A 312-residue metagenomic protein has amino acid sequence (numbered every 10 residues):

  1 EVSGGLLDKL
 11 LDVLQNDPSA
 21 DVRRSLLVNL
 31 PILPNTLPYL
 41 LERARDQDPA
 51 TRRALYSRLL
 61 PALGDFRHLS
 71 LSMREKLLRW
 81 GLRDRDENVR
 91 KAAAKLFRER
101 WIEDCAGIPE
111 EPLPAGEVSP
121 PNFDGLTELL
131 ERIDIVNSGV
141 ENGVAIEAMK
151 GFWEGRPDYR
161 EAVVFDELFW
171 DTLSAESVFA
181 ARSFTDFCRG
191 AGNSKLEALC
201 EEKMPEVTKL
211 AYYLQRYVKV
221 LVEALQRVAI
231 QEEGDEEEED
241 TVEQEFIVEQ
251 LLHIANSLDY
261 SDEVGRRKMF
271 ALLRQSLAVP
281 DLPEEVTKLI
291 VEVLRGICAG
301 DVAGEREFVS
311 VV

Functional and structural regions predicted by a protein language model:
E1, R23-V28, L41, Y56-L60 (+4 more regions): Hydrophobic core positions within HEAT/HEAT-like alpha-solenoid repeats
E1-S19, L30-P34: Tandem repeat protein-protein interaction scaffolds, dominated by ankyrin-repeat arrays but also generalizing to other
V2, L33-T36, G64-F66, E99-D104 (+1 more regions): Alpha-solenoid helical repeat scaffolds
V2-G5, L27-N29, F66-S70, S261-V264: Short, hydrophobic/charged alpha-helical patches characteristic of ARM/HEAT alpha-solenoid repeats and analogous
L7-D8, L37-P38, E75-K76, F270: Residue-level signal for cytosolic alpha-helical hairpin/rod architecture
K9-R24, Y39-R53, D65-L69, W80-K91 (+2 more regions): Short coil/turn segments at helix-helix junctions and helix-capping linkers within large alpha-helical proteins
Q15, V28-P31, L60, R98 (+1 more regions): Ankyrin-repeat helical core positions
L69-V312: Long internal repeat-built scaffold domains in very large eukaryotic proteins
